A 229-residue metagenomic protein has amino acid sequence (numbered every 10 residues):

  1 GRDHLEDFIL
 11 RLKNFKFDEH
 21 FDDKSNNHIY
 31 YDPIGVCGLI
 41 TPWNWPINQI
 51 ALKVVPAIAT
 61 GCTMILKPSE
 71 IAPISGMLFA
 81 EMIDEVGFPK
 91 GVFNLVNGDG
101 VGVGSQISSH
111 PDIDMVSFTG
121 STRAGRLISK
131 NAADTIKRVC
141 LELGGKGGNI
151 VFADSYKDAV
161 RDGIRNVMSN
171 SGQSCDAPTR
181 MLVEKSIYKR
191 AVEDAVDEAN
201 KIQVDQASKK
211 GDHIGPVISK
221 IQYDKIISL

Functional and structural regions predicted by a protein language model:
G1-F15, Q222, I226: Long amphipathic alpha-helix in the N-terminal Rossmann-like dinucleotide-binding domain of NAD(P)-dependent
E6, L10-N14, G38, I164 (+1 more regions): Amphipathic, well-packed alpha-helical segments that form the structural scaffold of globular domains
F8, V86, Q106, E198-I202 (+1 more regions): Short alpha-helical functional segments enriched in proximate histidine and acidic residues
L10-F15, E85, R165, S169 (+1 more regions): Conserved helix-loop functional segments at active or binding sites
K16-D158, G211: Rossmann-like NAD(P) dinucleotide-binding subdomain of oxidoreductase/dehydrogenase enzymes
R123-L229: ALDH superfamily catalytic-core signature
